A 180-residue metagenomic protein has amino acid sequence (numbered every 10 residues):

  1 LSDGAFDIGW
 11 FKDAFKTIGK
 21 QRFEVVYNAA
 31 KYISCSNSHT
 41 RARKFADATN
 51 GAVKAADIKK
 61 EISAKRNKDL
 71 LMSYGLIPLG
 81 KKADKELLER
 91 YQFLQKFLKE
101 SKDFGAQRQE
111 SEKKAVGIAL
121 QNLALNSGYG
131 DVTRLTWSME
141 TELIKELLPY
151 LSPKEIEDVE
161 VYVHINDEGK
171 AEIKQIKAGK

Functional and structural regions predicted by a protein language model:
L1-D84, L88-K180: Non-catalytic terminal/accessory regions
